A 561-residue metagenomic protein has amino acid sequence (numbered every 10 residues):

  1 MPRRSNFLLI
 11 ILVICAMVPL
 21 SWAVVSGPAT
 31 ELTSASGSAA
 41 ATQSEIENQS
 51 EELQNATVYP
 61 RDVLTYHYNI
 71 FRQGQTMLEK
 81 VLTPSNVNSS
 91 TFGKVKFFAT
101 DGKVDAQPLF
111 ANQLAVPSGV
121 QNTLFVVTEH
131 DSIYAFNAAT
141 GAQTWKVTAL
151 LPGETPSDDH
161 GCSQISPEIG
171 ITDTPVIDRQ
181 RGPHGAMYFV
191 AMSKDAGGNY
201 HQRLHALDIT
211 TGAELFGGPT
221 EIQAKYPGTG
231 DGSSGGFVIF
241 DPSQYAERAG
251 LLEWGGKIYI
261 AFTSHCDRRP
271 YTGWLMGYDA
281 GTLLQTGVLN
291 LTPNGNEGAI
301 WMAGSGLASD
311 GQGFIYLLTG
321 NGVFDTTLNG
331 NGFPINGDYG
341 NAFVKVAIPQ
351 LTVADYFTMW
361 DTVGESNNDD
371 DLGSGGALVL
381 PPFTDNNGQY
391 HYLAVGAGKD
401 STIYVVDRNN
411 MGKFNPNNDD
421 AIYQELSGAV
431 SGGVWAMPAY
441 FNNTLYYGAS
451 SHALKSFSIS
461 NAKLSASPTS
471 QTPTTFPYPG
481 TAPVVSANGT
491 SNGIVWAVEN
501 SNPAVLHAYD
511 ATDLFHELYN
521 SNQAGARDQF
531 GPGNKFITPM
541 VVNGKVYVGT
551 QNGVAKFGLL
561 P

Functional and structural regions predicted by a protein language model:
P2-I10: N-terminal Sec-pathway targeting helices
I10-S21: Bacterial N-terminal signal peptides
A23-V58: N-terminal propeptides/leader regions of secreted preproproteins that are proteolytically removed before maturation
Y59-F383, Q389-F414, W435-F457, G480-A487 (+3 more regions): Mobile, glycine-rich extracellular loop/lid and propeptide segments that shape or gate substrate/ligand access
N417-V430, P468-P473: Inter-blade linker and blade-boundary elements of WD-repeat/beta-propeller domains
A453, S465-G480: Detector for outer-membrane/organellar transmembrane beta-barrel domains, recognizing the amphipathic beta-strand
R527-D528: A conserved acidic, glycine/proline-rich C-terminal tail/linker
